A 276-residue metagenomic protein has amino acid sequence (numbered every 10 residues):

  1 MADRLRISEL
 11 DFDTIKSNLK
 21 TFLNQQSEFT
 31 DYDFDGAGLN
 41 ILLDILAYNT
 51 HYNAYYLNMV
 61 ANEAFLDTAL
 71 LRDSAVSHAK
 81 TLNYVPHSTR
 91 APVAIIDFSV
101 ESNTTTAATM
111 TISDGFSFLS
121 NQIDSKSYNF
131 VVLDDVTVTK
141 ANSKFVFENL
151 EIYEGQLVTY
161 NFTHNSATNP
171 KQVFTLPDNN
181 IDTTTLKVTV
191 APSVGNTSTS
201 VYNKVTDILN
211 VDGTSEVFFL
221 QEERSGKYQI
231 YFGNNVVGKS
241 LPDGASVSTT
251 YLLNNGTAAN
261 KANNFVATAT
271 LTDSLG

Functional and structural regions predicted by a protein language model:
M1-G276: Signature of Asx- and small-polar-rich beta-strand/turn repeats characteristic of beta-solenoid architectures
